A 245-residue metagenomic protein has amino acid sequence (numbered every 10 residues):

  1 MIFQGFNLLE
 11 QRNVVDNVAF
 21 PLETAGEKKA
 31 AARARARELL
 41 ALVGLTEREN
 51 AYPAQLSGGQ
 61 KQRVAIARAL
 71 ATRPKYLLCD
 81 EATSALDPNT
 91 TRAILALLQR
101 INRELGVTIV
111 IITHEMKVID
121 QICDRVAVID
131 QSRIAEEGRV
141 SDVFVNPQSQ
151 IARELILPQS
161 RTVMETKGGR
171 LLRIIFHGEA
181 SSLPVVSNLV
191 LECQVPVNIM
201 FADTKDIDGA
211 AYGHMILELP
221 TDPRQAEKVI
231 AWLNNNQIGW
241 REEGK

Functional and structural regions predicted by a protein language model:
M1-N102: ABC family nucleotide-binding domain
Q4, H114-E115: Conserved H-loop
G106-I112: Conserved H-loop
I119-Q121: A short, surface-exposed alpha-helical micro-motif characterized by mixed small hydrophobic and charged/polar residues
E137-G138, N146: ABC ATPase "signature
V145-I175, C193-P196: C-terminal boundary and immediately downstream tail of ABC-type ATPase nucleotide-binding domains
G168-K245: Non-catalytic connector elements of ABC transporters
